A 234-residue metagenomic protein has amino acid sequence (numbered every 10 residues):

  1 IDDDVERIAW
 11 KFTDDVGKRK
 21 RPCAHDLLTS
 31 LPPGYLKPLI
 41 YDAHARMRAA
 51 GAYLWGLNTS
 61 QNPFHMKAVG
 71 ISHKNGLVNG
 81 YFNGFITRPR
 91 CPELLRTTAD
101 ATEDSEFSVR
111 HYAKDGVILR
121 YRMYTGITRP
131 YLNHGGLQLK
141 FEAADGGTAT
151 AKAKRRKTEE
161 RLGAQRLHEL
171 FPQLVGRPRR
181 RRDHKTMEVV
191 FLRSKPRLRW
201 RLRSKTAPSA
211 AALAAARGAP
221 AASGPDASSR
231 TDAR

Functional and structural regions predicted by a protein language model:
I1-D4: Active-site acidic Asp-centered loop
E6-E106: Conserved catalytic core of nucleotide-sugar-dependent glycosyltransferases
T97-P220, G224-R234: C-terminal catalytic/acceptor-binding lobe
